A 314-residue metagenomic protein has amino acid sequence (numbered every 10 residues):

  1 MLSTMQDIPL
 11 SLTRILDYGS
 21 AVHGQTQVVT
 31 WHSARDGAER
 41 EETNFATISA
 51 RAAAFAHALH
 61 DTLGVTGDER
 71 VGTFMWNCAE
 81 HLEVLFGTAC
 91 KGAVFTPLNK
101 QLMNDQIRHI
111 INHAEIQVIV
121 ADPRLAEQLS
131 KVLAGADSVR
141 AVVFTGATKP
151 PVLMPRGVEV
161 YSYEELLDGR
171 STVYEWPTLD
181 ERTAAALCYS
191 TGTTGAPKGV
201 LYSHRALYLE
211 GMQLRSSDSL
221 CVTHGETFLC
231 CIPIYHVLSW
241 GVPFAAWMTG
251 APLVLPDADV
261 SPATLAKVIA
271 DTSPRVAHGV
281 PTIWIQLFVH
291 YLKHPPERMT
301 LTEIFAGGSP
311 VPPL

Functional and structural regions predicted by a protein language model:
D7-W31, A50: A short N-terminal helical cap/helix-turn-helix that marks the beginning of AMP-binding/adenylate-forming
R14, C90-E165, S273, V280: Structural core segment of the AMP-binding/adenylate-forming
G24-Q27, P155-Y161, D168-Y189, A196 (+1 more regions): Conserved pre-ATP/AMP-binding loop-to-beta segment of ANL
V28-F86, M103-R108, S162-E165: Conserved AMP-binding/adenylate-forming core of the ANL superfamily
E41-T47, A185-M212: Conserved AMP-binding A3 loop
E69-R70, W76-T96, K100-N104, N112-V118 (+3 more regions): A short helix-loop-beta submotif of the ANL/AMP-binding
W76, A121-K131, A147-K149, I232 (+1 more regions): Adenylate-forming
Y208-T227, Y235-R275, H290-L292: Conserved AMP-binding/adenylation subdomain of ANL enzymes
